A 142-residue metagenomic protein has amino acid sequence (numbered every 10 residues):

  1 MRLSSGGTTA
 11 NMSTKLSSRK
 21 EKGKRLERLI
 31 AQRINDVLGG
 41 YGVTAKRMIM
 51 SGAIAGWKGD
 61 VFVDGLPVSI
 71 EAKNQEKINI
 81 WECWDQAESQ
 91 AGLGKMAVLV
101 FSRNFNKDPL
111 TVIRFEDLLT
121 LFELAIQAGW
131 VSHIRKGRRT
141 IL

Functional and structural regions predicted by a protein language model:
M1-L142: Catalytic phosphate/metal-binding cores of nucleic-acid and nucleotide-processing enzymes, i.e., regions that mediate
